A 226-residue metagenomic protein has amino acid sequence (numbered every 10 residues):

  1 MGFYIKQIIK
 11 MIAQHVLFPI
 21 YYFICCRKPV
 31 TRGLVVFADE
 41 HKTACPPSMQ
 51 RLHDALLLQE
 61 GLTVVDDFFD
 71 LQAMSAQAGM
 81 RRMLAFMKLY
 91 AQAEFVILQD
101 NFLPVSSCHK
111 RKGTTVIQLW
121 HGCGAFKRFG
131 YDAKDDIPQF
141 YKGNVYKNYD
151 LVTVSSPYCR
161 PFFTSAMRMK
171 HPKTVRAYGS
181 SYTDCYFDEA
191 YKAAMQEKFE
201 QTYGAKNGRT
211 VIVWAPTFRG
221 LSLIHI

Functional and structural regions predicted by a protein language model:
M1-A91, F95, P104: N-terminal pre-catalytic "stem/leader" segment of glycosyltransferase-like enzymes
I24-R32, Y191-V213: Nucleotide-sugar donor-binding and catalytic loop/hinge architecture of NDP-sugar-dependent glycosyltransferases
V36-D39, W120-G122, G179-S181, V213-R219: Short loop/turn segments at strand-loop or loop-helix junctions that form parts of catalytic or ligand-binding pockets
A91-E94, T114, D150, T210: Conserved acidic residues
I97-Q99: Extended, Lys/Arg-enriched charged tracts that mediate electrostatic binding to polyanionic substrates
P104-S106, L221: Short glycine-rich, flexible loops that bind phosphorylated cofactors or substrates
K110-M195: Active-site-proximal region of nucleotide-activated glycan assembly enzymes, centered on histidine/acidic-rich loops
I224-I226: Conserved small/polar residues in nucleotide/adenosyl-binding loops
